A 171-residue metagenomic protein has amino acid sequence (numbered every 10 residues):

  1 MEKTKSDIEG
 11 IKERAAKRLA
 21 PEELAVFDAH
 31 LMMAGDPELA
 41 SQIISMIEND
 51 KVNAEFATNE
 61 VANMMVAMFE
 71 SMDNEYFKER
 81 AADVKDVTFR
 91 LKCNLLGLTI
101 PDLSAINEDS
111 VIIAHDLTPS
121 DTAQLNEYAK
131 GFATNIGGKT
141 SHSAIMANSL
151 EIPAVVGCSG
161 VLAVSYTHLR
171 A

Functional and structural regions predicted by a protein language model:
M1-R170: Non-catalytic, soluble scaffold/interaction modules
